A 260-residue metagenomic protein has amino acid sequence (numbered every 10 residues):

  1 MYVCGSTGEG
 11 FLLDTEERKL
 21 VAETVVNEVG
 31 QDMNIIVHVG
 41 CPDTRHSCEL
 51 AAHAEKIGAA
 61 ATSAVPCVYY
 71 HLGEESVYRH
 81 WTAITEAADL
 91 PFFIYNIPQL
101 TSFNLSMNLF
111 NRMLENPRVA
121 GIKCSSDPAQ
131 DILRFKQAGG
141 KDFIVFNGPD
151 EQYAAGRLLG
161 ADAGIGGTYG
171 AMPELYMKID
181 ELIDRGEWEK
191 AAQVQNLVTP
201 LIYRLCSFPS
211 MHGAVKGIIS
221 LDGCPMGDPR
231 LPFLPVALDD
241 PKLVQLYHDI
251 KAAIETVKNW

Functional and structural regions predicted by a protein language model:
M1-S102: Active-site beta->alpha loop and helix N-cap motifs at the rims of alpha/beta catalytic domains
G5-G8, H38-G40, G58-A61, S76 (+6 more regions): Glycine-centered flexibility sites
L13-D14, L105, L238-D239: Alpha-helical hairpin
R18, A22, S47, W81 (+5 more regions): A general structural signal for well-ordered alpha-helical segments in protein cores
L20, T24-V29, H53-I57, A83 (+7 more regions): Alpha-helical structural signal in soluble globular domains
M33-N34, F92, G121, F143 (+1 more regions): Secondary-structure boundary/capping signal
E86-A87, P98-T199, Y203-S207: Catalytic alpha/beta core domains of metabolic enzymes, predominantly
A161, T168, M172-W260: C-terminal alpha-helical cap/extension of soluble enzyme domains
